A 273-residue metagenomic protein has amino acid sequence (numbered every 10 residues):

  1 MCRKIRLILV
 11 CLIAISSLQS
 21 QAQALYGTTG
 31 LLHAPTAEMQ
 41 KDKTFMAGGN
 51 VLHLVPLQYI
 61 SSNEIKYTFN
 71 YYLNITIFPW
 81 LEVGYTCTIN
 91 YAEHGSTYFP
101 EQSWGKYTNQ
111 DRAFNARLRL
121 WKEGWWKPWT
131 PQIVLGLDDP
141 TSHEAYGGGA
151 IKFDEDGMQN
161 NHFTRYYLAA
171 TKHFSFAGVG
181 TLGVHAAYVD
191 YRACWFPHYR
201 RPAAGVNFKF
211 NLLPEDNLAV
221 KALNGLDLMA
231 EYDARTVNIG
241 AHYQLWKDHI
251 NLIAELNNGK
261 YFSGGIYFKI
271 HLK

Functional and structural regions predicted by a protein language model:
M1-T28, K273: Cleavable N-terminal export/targeting peptides
A22-H162, Y166, T171-F176, N211-L218 (+3 more regions): Transmembrane beta-barrel domains of Gram-negative outer membranes and organellar outer membranes
T88, D138-P140, A187-Y191, D233-R235 (+1 more regions): Active-site beta-loop-alpha junctions enriched in small/polar residues
A113-L118, A204-V206, N258-K273: Outer-membrane beta-barrel "beta-signal"
N161, P197-Y199: Short, solvent-exposed loop/turn segments at conserved positions within beta-propeller repeat blades
Y167-L168, K172-Y191: Hydrophobic, aromatic-enriched interface-forming segments
R200-E255, G265-Y267: Outer membrane beta-barrel transmembrane domains
